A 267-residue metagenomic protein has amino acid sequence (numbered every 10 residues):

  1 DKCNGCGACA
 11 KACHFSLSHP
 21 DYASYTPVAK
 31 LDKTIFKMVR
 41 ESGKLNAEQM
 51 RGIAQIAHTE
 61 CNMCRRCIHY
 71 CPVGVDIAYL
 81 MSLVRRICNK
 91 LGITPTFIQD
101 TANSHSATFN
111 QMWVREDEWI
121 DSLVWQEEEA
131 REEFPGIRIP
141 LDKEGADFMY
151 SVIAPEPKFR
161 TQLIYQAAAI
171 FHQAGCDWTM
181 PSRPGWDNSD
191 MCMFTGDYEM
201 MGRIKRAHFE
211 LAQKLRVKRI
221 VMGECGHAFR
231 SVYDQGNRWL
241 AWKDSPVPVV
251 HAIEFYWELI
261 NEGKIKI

Functional and structural regions predicted by a protein language model:
D1-G5, T26-V28, R216, V221 (+3 more regions): Intrinsic structural disorder
D1-I53: N-terminal cysteine/histidine-rich coordination modules
D21, T179-P181, P248-V250: General small-molecule cofactor/ligand-binding pocket signal
D32-S231, Q235-W239: Iron-sulfur-cluster electron-transfer modules
W242-I267: Short, flexible loop segments at boundaries between secondary-structure elements
